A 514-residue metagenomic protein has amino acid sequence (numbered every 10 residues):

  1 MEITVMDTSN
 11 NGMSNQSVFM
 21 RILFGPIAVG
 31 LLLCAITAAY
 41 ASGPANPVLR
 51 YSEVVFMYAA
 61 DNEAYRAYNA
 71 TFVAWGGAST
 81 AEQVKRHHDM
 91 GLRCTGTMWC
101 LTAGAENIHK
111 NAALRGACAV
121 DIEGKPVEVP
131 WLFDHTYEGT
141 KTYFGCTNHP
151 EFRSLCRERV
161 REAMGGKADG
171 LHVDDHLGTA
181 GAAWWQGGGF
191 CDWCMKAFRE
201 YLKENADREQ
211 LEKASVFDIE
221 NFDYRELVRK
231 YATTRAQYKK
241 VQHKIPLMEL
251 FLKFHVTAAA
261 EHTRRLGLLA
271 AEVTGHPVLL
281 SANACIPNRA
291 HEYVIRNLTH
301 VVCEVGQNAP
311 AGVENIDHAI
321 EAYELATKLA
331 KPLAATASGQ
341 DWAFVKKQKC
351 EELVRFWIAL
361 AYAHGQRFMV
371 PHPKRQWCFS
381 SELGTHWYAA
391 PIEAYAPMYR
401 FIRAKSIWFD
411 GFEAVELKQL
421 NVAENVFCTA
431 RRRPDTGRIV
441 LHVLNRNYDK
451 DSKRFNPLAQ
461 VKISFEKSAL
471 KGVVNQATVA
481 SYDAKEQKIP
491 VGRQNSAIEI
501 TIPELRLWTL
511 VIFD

Functional and structural regions predicted by a protein language model:
G25-A38: Bacterial N-terminal signal peptides
L49-H87, G166-D169: Catalytic domains of carbohydrate-active enzymes, especially glycoside hydrolases
V73-E138, G170-A180: Glycine-rich, aromatic-flanked loop segments that form ligand/cofactor-binding clefts across common enzyme folds
P130-H300, E304-Q307: Polysaccharide-binding and catalytic clefts of secreted carbohydrate-active enzymes
E304-V305, D317, Y323-R400, N447: Aromatic/acidic polysaccharide-binding cleft in carbohydrate-active enzymes
K374-V440: Glycan-recognition and catalytic regions of carbohydrate-active enzymes
L420-L470, T509: Carbohydrate-binding surface patches
N495-D514: C-terminal beta-strand-rich structural cap/linker in extracellular carbohydrate-active enzymes
